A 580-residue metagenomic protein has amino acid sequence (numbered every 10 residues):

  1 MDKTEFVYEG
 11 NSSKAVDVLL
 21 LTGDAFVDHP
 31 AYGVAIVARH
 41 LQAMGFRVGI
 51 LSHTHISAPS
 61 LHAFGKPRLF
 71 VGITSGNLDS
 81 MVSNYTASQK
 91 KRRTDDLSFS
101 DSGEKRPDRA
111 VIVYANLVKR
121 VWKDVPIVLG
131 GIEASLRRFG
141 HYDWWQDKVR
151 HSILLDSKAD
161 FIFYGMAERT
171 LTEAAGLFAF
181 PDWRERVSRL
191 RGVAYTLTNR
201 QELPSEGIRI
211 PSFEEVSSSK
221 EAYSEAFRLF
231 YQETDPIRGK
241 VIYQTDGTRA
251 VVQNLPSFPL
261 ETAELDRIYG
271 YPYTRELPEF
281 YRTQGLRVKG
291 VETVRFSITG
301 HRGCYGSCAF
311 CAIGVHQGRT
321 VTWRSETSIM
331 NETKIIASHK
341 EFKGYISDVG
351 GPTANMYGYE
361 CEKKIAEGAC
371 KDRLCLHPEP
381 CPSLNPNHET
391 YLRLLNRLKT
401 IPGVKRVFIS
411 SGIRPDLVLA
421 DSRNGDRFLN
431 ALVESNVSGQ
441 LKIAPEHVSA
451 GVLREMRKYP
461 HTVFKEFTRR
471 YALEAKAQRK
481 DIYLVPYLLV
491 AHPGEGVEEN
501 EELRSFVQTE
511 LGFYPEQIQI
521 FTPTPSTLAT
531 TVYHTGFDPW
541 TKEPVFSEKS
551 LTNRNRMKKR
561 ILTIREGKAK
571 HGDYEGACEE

Functional and structural regions predicted by a protein language model:
M1-A15, A25, S224-S297: N-terminal [4Fe-4S]-dependent radical SAM core
E9, G33, S52-D246, Q253-N254 (+3 more regions): Glycine-rich beta-alpha loop elements in corrinoid/cobalamin-binding modules across cobalamin-dependent enzymes
V16-T22, H29-R68: Nucleic acid-processing catalytic cores of prokaryotic defense/repair systems
L20-G23, I36, I50, H55-I56 (+2 more regions): Conserved SAM/AdoMet-binding glycine-rich loop
L21-D24, R282-A312, M330, A337 (+1 more regions): N-terminal pre-triad scaffold of radical SAM enzymes
D79-S88, L136-R138, E168-E173, Q201 (+10 more regions): Flexible glycine/acidic-rich beta-alpha junction loops that bind and position SAM and/or redox cofactors in anaerobic
D160, C304, C308, I329 (+2 more regions): Conserved, mostly hydrophobic/aromatic
R184-T234, T248, S257-L260, V288 (+7 more regions): Terminal amphipathic helices with adjacent charged low-complexity linkers/tails
